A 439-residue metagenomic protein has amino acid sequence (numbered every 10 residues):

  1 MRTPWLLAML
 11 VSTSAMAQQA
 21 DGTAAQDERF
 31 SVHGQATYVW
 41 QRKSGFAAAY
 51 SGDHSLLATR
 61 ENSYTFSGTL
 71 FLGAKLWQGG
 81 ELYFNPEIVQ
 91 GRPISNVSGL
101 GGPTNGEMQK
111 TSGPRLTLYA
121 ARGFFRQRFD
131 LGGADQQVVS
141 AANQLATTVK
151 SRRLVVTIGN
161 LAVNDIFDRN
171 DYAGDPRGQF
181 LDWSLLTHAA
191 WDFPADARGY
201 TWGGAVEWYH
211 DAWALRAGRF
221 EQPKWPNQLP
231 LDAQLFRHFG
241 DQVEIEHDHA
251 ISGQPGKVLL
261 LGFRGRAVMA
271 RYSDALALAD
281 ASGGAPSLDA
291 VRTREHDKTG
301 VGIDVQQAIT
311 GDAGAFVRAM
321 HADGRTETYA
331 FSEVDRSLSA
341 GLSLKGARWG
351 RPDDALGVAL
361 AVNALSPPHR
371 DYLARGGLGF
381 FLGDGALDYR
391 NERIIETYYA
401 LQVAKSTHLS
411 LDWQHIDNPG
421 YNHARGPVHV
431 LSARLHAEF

Functional and structural regions predicted by a protein language model:
Q19-V32, S44-G45, G73-L82, D130-R153 (+6 more regions): Short loop/turn motifs that connect adjacent beta-strands in outer-membrane beta-barrel proteins
F30, Y64-L70, Y119-G123, L154 (+8 more regions): Hydrophobic, lipid-facing positions within transmembrane beta-strands of outer-membrane proteins
A36-W40, F84-I88, V156-N160, A217-E221 (+6 more regions): Transmembrane beta-barrel strands of outer-membrane/channel proteins
A74-L76, P86, Q127-F129, N160 (+7 more regions): Residue-level signature of outer-membrane beta-barrel architecture
S98-R115, Y119, G132-E244, S287 (+1 more regions): Surface-exposed coil loops of outer-membrane beta-barrel proteins
A121-A134, V358, P427-F439: Outer-membrane beta-barrel "beta-signal"
W183-V305, D312-A315, A319-T326, E333 (+1 more regions): Signature for the C-terminal beta-barrel architecture of outer-membrane proteins
E244-E246, L261-E295, F316, D323 (+2 more regions): Outer membrane beta-barrel transmembrane domains
